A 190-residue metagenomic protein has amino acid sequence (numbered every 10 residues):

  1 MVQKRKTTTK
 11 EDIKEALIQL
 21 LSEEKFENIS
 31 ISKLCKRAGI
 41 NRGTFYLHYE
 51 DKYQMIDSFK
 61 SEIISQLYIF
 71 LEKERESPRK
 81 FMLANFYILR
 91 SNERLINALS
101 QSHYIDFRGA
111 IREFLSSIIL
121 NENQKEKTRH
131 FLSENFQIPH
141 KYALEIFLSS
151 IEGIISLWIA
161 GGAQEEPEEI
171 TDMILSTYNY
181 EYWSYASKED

Functional and structural regions predicted by a protein language model:
M1-E24, N28, K33, R37: Basic, helix-initiating cap at the start of DNA-binding domains
E11-Q19, R37, Q54-K80, A84-Y87 (+2 more regions): Alpha-helical structural segments
S22-E24, N135-Y142, S156, A160-G161 (+1 more regions): Cytosolic nucleotide-binding catalytic cores of signal-transduction proteins
S22-F26, G39-I56: HTH DNA-binding helix-turn interface
K25-I31, K52, E134-F136, W183-S184: Short glycine/proline-centered loop/turn elements that form peptide/ligand docking sites
E76-R94, E145, G153, E168: Amphipathic alpha-helical segments that line or abut small-molecule/effector binding pockets and mediate allosteric
I105-L132, H140-E152, W183: Amphipathic alpha-helical packing segments from all-alpha helical-bundle domains
S149, L157-D190: C-terminal peripheral helix-coil segments that are non-catalytic and often amphipathic
